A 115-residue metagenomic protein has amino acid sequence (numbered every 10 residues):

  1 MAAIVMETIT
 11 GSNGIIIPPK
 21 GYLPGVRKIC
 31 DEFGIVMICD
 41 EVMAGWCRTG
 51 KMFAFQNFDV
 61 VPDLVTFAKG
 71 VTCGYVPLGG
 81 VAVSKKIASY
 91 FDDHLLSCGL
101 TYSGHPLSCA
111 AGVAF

Functional and structural regions predicted by a protein language model:
M1-F115: Conserved N-terminal phosphate-binding loop of PLP-dependent enzymes in the Aspartate aminotransferase
